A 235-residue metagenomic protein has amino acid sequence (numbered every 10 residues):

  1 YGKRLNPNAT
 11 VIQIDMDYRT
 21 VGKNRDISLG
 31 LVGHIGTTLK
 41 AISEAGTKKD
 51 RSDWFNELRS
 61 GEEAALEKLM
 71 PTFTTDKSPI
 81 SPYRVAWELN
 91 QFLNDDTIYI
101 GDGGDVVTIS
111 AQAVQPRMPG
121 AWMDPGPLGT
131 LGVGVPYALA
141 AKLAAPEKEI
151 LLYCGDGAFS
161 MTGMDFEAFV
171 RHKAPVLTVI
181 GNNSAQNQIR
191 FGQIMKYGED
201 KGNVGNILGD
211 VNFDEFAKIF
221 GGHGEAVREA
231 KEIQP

Functional and structural regions predicted by a protein language model:
Y1-I12, A45, E57-A64, W87-N90 (+1 more regions): Structural signature of the thiamine diphosphate
Y1-I12, P116-K148, S160-M164, G205 (+2 more regions): Glycine-rich, anion-gripping cofactor-binding loops and their flanking helix/strand elements in enzyme active sites
Y1-L58: Glycine-rich, acidic loop regions that bind phosphate or pyrophosphate groups
Y18-G22, S28, T38-L39, V107-T108 (+3 more regions): Short gly/pro/ser/thr-enriched loop/turn and capping motifs at secondary-structure boundaries
I27-L39, M164-N182: A short alpha/beta connector and helix-capping loop motif
G61-E147: Active-site diphosphate/adenylate-binding microenvironment
E147-M161, V176-G181: A short, small-residue-rich loop immediately preceding and capping a beta-strand
R171-P235: Thiamine diphosphate
